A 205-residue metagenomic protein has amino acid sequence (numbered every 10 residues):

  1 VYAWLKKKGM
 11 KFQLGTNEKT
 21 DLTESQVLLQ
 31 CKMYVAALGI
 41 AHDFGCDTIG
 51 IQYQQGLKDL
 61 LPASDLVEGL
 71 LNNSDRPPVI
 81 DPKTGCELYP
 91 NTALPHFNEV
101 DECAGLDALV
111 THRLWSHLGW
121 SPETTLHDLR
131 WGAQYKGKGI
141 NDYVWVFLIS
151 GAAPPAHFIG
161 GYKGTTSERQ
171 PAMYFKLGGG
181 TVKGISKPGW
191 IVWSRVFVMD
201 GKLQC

Functional and structural regions predicted by a protein language model:
K8-C205: Anaerobic metallocofactor- and corrinoid-dependent redox/one-carbon enzyme cores, especially those from methanogenesis
